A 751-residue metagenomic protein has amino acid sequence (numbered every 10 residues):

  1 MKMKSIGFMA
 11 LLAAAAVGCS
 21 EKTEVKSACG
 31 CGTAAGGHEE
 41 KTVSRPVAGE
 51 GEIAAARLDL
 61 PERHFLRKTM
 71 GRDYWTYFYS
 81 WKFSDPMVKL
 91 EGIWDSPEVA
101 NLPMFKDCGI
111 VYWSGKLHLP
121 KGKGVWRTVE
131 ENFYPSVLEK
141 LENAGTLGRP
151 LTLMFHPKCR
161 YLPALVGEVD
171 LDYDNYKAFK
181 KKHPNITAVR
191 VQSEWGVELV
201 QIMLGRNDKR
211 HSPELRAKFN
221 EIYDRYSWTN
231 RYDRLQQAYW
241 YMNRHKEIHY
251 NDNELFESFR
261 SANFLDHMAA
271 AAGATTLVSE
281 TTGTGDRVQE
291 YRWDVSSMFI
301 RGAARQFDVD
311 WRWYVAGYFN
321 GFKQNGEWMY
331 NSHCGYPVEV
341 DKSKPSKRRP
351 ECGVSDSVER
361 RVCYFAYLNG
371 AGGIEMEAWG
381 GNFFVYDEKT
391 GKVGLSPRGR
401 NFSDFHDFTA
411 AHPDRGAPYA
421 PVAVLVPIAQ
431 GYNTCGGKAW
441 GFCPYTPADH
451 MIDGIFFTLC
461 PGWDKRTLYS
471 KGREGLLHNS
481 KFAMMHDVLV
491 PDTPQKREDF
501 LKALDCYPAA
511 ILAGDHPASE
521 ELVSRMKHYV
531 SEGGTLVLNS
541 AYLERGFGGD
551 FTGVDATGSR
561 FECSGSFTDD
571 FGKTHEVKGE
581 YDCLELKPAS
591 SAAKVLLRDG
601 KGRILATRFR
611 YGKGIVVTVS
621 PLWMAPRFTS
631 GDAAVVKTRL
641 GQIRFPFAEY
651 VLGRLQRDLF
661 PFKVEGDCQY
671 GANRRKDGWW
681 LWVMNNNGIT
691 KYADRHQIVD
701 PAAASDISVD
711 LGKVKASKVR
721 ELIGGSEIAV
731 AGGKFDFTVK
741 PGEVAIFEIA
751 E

Functional and structural regions predicted by a protein language model:
C19-L141, T146, P150-T152, Y176-A178 (+7 more regions): Mature N-terminal, pre-catalytic/accessory segment of carbohydrate-active enzymes
G51, A55-E62, L66-M70, P86 (+5 more regions): Aromatic-Pro/Gly-enriched surface loop or interdomain linker that acts as a lid/target-recognition segment
Y77-F78, M154-P157, R190-Q192, S227-N263 (+1 more regions): Aromatic-lined carbohydrate-recognition surfaces of secreted/lumenal glycan-active proteins
V99, K106, P120-G124, T128-E131 (+4 more regions): Helical hinge/lid and interdomain linker segments adjacent to catalytic or ligand-binding clefts that mediate domain
F259-S346, V362: Glycoside hydrolase catalytic-domain groove-lining segments
W311-F322, V340-E388: Substrate-binding cleft of secreted/luminal carbohydrate-active enzymes
A417-I452, D505-Y507, K527, L605-P626 (+1 more regions): Carbohydrate-binding surface patches
H516-I604, L652: A glycine-rich, often tryptophan-bearing local segment used as a flexible ligand/cofactor-contacting loop or short
